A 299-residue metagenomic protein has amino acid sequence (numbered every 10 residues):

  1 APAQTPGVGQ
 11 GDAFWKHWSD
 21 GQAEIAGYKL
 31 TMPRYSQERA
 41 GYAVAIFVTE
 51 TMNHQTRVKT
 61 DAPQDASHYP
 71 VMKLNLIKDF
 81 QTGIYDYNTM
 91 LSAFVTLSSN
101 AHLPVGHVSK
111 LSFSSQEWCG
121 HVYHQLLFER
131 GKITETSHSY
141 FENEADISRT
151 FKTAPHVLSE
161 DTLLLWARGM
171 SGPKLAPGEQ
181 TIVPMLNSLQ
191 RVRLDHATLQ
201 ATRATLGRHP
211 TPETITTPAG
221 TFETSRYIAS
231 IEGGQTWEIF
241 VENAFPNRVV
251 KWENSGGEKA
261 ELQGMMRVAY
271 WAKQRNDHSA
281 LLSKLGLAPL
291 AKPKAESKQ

Functional and structural regions predicted by a protein language model:
P2-H138, A145-D146, L175-Q299: Acidic, serine/threonine-rich low-complexity disordered tracts
S99, H124, T136, E144 (+1 more regions): Charged, alpha-helical interface segments at or near domain boundaries
H156, D161-L163, R168, P173 (+2 more regions): Intrinsic-disorder/low-complexity peptide segments enriched for small residues
